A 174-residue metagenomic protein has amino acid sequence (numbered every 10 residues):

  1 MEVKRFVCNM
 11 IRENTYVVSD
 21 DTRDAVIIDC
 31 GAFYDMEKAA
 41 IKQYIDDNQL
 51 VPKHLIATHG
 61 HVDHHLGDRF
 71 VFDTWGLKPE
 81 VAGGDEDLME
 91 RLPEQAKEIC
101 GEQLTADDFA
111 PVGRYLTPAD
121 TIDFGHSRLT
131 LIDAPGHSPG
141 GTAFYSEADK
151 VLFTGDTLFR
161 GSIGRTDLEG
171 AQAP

Functional and structural regions predicted by a protein language model:
M1-K4, G76, T166, A173-P174: Accessory terminal helices/loops
M1-N48, A143-G155: Conserved beta-strand hairpin/beta-sheet module of binuclear metal-dependent hydrolase folds, prominently
F6-V7, P111-R114, D133-P135: Short Gly/Pro-enriched turn/cap motifs at secondary-structure boundaries
M10, T22, D107-D108, F159-G161: Short glycine-enriched loop/turn motifs at secondary-structure junctions
V18, D29, H59, V71 (+4 more regions): Divalent metal-coordination and catalytic microenvironments
A32-Y34, Q95, T121-P174: Metallo-beta-lactamase
F33-F124: Active-site HxH/HxHxD metal-binding segment of metal-dependent hydrolases
